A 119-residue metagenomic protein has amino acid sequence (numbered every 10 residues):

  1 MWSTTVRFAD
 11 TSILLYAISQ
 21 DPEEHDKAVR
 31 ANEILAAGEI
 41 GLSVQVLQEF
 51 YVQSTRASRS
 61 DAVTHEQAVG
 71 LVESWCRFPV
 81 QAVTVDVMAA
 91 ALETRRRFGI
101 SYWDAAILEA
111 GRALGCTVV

Functional and structural regions predicted by a protein language model:
M1-L42, A57-E66, G70: Short, well-structured N-terminal submotif of metal-dependent ribonuclease cores
W2-S3, F78-V119: Active-site neighborhoods of divalent-metal-dependent phosphate/nucleic-acid chemistry enzymes
L15-S19, S54-S58, C76-P79, R95: Short amphipathic alpha-helical interaction patches enriched in hydrophobic/aromatic residues with interspersed Lys/Arg
I34, Q53, L71-S74, T94: Residues that form generic nucleotide/phosphate-binding pockets
S43, L47: Acidic/histidine metal-binding catalytic segments
